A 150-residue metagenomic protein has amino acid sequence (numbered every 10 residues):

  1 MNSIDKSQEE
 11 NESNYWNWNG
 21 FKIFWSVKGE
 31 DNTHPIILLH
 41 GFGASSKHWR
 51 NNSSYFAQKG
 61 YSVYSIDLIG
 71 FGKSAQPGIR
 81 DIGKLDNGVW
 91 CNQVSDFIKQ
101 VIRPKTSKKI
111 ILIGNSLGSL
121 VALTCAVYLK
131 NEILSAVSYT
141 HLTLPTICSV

Functional and structural regions predicted by a protein language model:
M1-Y15: An N-terminal hydrophobic leader/cap segment in hydrolases
F21, S26, L68-I113: Active-site loop/oxyanion-hole signature of alpha/beta-hydrolase fold enzymes
K28-K73: Conserved HGGG/HGGXW glycine-rich cap/lid loop of the alpha/beta-hydrolase fold
D31-T33, T106-K108, N131: Active-site acidic short loop of glycosyltransferases
K109-Y139: Conserved hydrolase catalytic core segment
T140-T146: Conserved small/polar residues in nucleotide/adenosyl-binding loops
